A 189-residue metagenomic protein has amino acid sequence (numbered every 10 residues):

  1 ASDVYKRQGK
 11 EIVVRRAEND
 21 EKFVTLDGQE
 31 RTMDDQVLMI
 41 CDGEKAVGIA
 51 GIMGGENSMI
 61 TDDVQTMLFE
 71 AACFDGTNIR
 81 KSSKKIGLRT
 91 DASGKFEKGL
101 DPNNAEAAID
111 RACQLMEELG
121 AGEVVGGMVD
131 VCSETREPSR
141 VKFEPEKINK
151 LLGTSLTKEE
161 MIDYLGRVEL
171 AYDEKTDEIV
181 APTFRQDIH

Functional and structural regions predicted by a protein language model:
S2-H189: RNA/tRNA-interacting regions in translation and RNA-turnover enzymes
